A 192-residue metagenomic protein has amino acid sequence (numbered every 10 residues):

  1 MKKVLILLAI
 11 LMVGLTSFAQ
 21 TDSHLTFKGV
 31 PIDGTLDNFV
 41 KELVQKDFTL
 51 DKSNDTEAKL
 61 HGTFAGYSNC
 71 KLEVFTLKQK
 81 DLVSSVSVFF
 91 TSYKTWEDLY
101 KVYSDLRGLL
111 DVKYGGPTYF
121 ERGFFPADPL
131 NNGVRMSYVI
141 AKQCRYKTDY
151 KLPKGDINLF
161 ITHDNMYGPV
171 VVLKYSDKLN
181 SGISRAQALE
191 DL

Functional and structural regions predicted by a protein language model:
V4-S17: Sec-dependent N-terminal signal peptides
I10, A65, L77-Q79, V139-A141 (+1 more regions): Sterically constrained small-residue positions within well-ordered secondary structures of folded domains
Q20-E57, F90-L192: Non-cytosolic coordination micro-motifs
G62-L106: Mid-chain, structured segments of secreted extracytoplasmic proteins
